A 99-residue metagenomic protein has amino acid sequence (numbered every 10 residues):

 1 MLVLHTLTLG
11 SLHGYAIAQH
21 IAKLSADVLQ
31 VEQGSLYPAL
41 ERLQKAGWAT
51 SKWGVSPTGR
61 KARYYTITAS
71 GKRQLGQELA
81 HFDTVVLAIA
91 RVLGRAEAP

Functional and structural regions predicted by a protein language model:
M1-S35: N-terminal helix-turn-helix DNA-binding core of bacterial DNA-binding proteins
H5, Q19, P38-E41, G76 (+1 more regions): A cross-family signal for key residues in well-ordered alpha-helices that form functional helical elements
L9, K23, D27, R42-A46 (+2 more regions): Conserved amphipathic alpha-helical interaction elements at protein-protein interfaces in regulatory, energy-coupling
L12, S70, T84: Residue-level recognition of oxygen-bearing side chains
H20, K52-G54, T68-S70: Generic beta-structure capping elements
S25-K61: Canonical helix-turn-helix DNA-binding module
T58-L79: Basic, amphipathic "hinge/linker" alpha-helix immediately C-terminal to the N-terminal HTH DNA-binding motif
R73-P99: Amphipathic alpha-helical dimerization/coiled-coil segments that flank or bridge DNA-binding/regulatory modules
